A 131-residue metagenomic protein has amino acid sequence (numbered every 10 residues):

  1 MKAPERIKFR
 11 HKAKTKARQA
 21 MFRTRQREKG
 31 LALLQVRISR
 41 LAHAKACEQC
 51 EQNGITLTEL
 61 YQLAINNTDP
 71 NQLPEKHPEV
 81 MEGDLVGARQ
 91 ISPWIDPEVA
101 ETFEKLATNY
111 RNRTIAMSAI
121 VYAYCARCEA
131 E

Functional and structural regions predicted by a protein language model:
M1-K29, V36, R40-K45, T56 (+2 more regions): BZIP DNA-binding basic region
R10, L41, T68, W94 (+3 more regions): Compositionally biased, intrinsically disordered low-complexity segments
T24-R25, S39-E59, D96-I115: Surface-exposed, Lys/Arg-rich phosphate-binding patches that contact polyanionic backbones
L34-Q35, I91: A generic structural signal for short
Q52-P78, R111-E131: Short, basic amphipathic alpha-helical segments that act as recognition/interaction helices in nucleic-acid-binding
E75-R111: Short, solvent-exposed interaction modules
